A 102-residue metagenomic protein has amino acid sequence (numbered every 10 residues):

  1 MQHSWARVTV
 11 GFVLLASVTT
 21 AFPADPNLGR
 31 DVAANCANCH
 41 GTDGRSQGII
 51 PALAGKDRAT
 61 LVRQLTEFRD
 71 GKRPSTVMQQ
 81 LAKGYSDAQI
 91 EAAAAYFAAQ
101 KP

Functional and structural regions predicted by a protein language model:
M1-V10: Bacterial N-terminal signal peptides that target proteins for export
F12, K83-P102: C-terminal capping alpha-helices of c-type cytochrome domains
L14-A33, I49-P51, V62, E67 (+1 more regions): Electrostatic cytochrome c docking/interface patches
V18, V62, M78-A82, D87-A92: Extracytoplasmic c-type cytochrome modules immediately beyond a signal peptide or single-pass transmembrane anchor
N27, G55, G84-A88: Soluble non-cytosolic domains of exported or imported proteins
A34-T42, A93: The canonical Cys-X-X-Cys-His
C39-S46, A98-A99: Detector for the c-type heme attachment site
G44-R73, Q79-K83: Gly/Gly-Pro-rich "capping" loops immediately C-terminal to redox-active cysteine motifs in periplasmic/lumenal
